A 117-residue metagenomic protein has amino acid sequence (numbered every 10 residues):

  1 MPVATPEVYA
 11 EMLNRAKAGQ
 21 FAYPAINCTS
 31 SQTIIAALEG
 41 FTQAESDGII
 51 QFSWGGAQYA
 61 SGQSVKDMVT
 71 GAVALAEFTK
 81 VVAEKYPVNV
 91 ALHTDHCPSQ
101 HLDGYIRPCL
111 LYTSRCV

Functional and structural regions predicted by a protein language model:
M1-F21: N-terminal amphipathic alpha-helix/helix-capping segment at the start of soluble metabolic enzymes
V3-V8, C28-Q32, T70-A74: Conserved active-site and cofactor/substrate-binding residues in soluble primary-metabolism enzymes
Y23-I26, Q51: Divalent metal-dependent hydrolysis catalytic cores, especially in the metallo-beta-lactamase
N27, A37, D95: Conserved, mostly hydrophobic/aromatic
A37-L38, L102-C109: Distinct, well-ordered alpha-helical segments
A44, P108-L111: A glycine- and small-aliphatic-rich helix-loop capping segment at beta-alpha/alpha-beta transitions that lines
A44-D103: Active-site cofactor/substrate anionic-group-binding motifs, chiefly glycine- and Lys/Arg-rich phosphate-binding loops
Y112-V117: Conserved small/polar residues in nucleotide/adenosyl-binding loops
